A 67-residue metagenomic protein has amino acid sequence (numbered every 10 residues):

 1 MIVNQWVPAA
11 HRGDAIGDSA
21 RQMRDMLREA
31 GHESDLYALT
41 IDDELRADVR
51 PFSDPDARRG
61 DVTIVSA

Functional and structural regions predicted by a protein language model:
M1-V3: Extreme N-terminal starter segment of soluble prokaryotic enzymes
V7-S19: A short, glycine/small-residue-rich beta-strand->loop->alpha-helix junction that serves as a flexible
D18, R24-D25, V49-R50: Charge-rich, low-complexity amphipathic helices in intrinsically disordered tails/linkers adjacent to domains
Q22-H32: A short, Lys/Arg-enriched amphipathic alpha-helix followed by its capping loop at the start of a domain
E33-D43: A short beta-strand-loop structural module common to alpha/beta enzyme folds
D43-A67: Extended catalytic core of nucleotide-activated donor transferases of GT-like folds
